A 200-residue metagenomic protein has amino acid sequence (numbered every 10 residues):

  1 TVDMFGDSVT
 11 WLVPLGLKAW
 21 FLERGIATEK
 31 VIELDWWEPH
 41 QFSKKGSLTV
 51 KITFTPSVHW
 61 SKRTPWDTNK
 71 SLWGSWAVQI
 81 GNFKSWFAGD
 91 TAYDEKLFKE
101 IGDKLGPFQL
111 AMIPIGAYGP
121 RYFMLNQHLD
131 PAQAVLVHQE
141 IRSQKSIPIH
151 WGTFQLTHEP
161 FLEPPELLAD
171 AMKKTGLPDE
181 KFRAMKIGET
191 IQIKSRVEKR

Functional and structural regions predicted by a protein language model:
T1-S43, T53-P56, S61-T64: Active-site HxH/HxHxD metal-binding segment of metal-dependent hydrolases
V2-D3, A77, K174: Short secondary-structure boundary/capping segments
G6-D7, I26-E29, L48-V50, S71 (+2 more regions): Structured loop/turn residues at beta-strand edges in well-structured enzyme cores
D7-L12, G16-L22, A92-K186: Cap/insert and terminal regions of metallo-dependent hydrolase folds
L34-G106, D170, I187-R200: Core dinuclear metal-dependent hydrolase active-site scaffold
